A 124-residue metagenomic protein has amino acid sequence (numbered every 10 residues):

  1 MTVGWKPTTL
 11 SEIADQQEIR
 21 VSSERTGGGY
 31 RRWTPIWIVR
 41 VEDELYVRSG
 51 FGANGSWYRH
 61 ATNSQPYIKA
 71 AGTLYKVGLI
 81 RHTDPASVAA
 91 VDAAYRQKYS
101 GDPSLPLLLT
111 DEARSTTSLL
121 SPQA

Functional and structural regions predicted by a protein language model:
M1, E18, V41-E42, A71 (+1 more regions): General secondary-structure edge motif
M1-R20: Extreme N-terminal tail/first-helix region
T8, S22-G28, P103-L108: Short helix-to-loop capping/linker segments positioned immediately adjacent to catalytic or ligand/cofactor-binding
L10, R32-W33, P66-Y67: Short, flexible segments with low predicted structural confidence
Q16-F51: Short beta-strand segments
F51-A124: Short, structured beta-strand-loop surface elements
